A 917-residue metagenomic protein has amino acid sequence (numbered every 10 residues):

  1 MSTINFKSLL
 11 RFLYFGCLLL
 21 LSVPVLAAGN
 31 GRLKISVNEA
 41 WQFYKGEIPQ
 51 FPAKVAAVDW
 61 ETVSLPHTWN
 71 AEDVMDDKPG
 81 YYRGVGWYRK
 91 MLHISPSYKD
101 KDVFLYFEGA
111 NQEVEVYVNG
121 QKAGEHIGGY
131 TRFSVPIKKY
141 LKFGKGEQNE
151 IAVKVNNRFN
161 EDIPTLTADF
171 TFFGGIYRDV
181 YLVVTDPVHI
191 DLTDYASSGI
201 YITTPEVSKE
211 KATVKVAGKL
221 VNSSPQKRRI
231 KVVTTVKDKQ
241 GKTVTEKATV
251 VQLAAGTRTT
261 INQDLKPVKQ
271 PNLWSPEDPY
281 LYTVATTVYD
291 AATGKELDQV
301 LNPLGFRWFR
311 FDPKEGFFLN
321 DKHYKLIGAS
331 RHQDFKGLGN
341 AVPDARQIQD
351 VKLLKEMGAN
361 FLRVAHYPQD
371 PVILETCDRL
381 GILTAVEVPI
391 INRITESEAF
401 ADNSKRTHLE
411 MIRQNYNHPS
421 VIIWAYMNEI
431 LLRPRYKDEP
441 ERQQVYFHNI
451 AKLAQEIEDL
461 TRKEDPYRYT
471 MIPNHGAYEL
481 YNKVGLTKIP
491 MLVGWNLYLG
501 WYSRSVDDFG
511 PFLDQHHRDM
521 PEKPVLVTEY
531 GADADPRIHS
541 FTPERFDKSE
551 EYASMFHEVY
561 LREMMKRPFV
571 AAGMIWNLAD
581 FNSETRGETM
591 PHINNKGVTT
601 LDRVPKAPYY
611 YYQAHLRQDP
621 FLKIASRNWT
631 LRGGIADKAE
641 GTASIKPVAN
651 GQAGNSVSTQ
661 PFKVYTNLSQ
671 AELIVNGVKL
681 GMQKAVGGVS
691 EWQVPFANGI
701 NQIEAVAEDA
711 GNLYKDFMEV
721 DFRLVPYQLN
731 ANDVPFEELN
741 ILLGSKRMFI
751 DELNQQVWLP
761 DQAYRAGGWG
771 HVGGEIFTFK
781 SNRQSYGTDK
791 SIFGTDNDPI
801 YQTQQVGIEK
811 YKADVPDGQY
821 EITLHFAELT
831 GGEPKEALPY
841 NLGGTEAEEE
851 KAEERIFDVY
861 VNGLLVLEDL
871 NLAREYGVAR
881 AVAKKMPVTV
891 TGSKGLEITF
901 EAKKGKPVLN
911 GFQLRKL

Functional and structural regions predicted by a protein language model:
L19, A27-M75, E150, K154 (+10 more regions): Accessory carbohydrate-binding/adhesion or oligomerization-edge regions at the termini of glycan-active proteins
A28-E108, E161, T167, F173-I176 (+6 more regions): Extended carbohydrate-recognition surfaces in non-catalytic/accessory domains of CAZymes and lectin-like proteins
I35, R83-T193, S197-S198, S224 (+6 more regions): Accessory beta-strand-rich segments of carbohydrate-active enzymes
W41, N149, Y280-T286, N701 (+1 more regions): A short tyrosine-centered beta-strand micro-motif
T62-V74, R158, I163, D169 (+4 more regions): Extended substrate-binding grooves/exosites of carbohydrate-active enzymes
V118, K209-Q252, T259-I261, T659-G681 (+3 more regions): Beta-strand-rich binding/interaction modules
A123-G124, K145-V184, P271-A285, Y289-D290 (+4 more regions): Glycine/proline-rich low-complexity spacer/linker segments in large multi-domain proteins
D721-L917: Compositionally biased, intrinsically disordered or flexible polar/acidic segments
